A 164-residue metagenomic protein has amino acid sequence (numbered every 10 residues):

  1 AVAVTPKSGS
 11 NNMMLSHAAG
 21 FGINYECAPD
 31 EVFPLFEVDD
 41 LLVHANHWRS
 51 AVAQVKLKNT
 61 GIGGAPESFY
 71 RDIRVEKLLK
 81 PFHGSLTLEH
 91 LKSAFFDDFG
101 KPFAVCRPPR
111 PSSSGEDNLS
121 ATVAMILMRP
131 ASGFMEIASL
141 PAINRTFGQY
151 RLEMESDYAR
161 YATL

Functional and structural regions predicted by a protein language model:
A1-G22, D30-P34, V38-L164: C-terminus-biased signal that marks the final domain/tail of proteins
